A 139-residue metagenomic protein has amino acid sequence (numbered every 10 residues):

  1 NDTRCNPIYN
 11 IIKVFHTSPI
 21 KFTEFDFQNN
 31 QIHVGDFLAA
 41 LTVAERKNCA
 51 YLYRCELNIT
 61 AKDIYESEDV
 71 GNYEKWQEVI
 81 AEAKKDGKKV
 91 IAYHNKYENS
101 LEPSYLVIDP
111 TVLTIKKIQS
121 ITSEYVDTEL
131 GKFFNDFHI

Functional and structural regions predicted by a protein language model:
N1-I139: Active-site and NAD+-binding cores of ADP-ribose-processing enzymes
